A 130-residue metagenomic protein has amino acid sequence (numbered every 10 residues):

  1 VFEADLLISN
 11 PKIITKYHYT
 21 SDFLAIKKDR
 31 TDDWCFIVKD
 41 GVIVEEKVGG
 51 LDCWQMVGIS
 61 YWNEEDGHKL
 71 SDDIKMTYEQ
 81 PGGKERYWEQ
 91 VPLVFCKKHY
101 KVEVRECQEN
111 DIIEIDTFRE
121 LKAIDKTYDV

Functional and structural regions predicted by a protein language model:
V1-L7: Short beta-strand-to-loop acidic/aromatic patch adjacent to the donor-nucleotide binding site
D5, D22, D32-D33, D116 (+2 more regions): Acidic side chains
I8-G82: Conserved core of the sugar-phosphate nucleotidyltransferase
Q55-V130: Conserved alpha/beta core of the MobA/IspD/sugar-nucleotide pyrophosphorylase nucleotidyltransferase superfamily
